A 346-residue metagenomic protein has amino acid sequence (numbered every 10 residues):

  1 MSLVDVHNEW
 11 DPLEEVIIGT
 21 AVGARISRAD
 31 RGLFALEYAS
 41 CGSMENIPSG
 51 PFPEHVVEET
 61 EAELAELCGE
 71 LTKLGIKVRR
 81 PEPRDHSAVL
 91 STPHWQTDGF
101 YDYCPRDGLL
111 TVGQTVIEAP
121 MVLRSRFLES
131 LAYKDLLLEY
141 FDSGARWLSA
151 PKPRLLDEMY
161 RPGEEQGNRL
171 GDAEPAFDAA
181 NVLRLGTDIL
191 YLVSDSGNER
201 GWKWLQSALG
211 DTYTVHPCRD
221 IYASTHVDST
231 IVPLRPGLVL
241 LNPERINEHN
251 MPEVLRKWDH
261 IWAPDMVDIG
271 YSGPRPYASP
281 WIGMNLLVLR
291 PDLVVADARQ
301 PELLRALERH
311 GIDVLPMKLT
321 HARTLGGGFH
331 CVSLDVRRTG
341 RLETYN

Functional and structural regions predicted by a protein language model:
M1-N346: The feature marks the mature, well-folded catalytic cores of soluble enzymes
